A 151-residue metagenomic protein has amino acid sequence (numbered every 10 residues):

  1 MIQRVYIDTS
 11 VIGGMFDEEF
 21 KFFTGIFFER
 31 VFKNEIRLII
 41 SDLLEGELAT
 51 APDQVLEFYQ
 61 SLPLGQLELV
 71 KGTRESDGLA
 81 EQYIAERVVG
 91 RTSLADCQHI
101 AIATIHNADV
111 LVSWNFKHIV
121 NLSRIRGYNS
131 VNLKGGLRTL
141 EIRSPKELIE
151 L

Functional and structural regions predicted by a protein language model:
M1-I40, G46-S61, L67, A85-R91 (+2 more regions): Short, well-structured N-terminal submotif of metal-dependent ribonuclease cores
T9, E45, F116-I119, T139: Generic secondary-structure boundary/loop-capping signal
I36, L67, D109, L137-L140: A structural micro-motif
I39, V70, E141-R143: General small-molecule cofactor/ligand-binding pocket signal
S41, S113-W114, P145: Generic beta-sheet signal
E68-G127, I149: Active-site neighborhoods of divalent-metal-dependent phosphate/nucleic-acid chemistry enzymes
V120, V131-K134: Short, flexible, glycine-rich and Lys/Arg-enriched loop motifs at helix boundaries that contact anionic partners
G136-L151: Short, C-terminally biased terminal segments at protein or domain edges
